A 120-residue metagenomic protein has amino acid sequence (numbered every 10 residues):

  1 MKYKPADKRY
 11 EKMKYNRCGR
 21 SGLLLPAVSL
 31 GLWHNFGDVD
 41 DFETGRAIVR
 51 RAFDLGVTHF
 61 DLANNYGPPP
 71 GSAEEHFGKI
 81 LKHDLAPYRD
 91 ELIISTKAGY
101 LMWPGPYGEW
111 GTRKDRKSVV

Functional and structural regions predicted by a protein language model:
M1-I93, K117: N-terminal binding-site loop/beta-alpha segment at the start of enzyme catalytic domains that lines or forms
S95-W103: Substrate-binding cleft and catalytic face of glycoside hydrolase catalytic domains, especially the flexible beta-alpha
W103-V120: Glycine/proline-rich, positively charged, aromatic-decorated active-site loop/lid region on the catalytic face
